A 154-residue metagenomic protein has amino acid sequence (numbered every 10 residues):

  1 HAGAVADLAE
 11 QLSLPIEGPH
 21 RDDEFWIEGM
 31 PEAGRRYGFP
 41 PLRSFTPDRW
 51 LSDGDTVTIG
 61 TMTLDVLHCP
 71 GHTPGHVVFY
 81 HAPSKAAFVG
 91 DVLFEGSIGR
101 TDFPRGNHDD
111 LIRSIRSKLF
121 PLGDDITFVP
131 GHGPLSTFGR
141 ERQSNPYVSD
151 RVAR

Functional and structural regions predicted by a protein language model:
H1-T58, Q143-R151: Active-site HxH/HxHxD metal-binding segment of metal-dependent hydrolases
W26, E32-R35, T56, M62-H68 (+1 more regions): Metallo-beta-lactamase
